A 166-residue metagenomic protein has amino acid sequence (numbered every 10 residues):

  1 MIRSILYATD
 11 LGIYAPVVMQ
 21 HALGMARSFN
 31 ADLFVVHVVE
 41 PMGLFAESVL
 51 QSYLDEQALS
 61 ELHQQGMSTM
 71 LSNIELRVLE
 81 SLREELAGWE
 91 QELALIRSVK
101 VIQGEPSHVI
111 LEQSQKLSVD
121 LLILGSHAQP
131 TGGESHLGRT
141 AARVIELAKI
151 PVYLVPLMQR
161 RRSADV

Functional and structural regions predicted by a protein language model:
M1, L76, E80-L122, Q159-V166: Structural beta-alpha unit
M1-Q64: Small/aliphatic-rich secondary-structure junction motif
V18, F45-S48, L111-E112, S135 (+1 more regions): Short, well-ordered secondary-structure micro-motifs
V36, S98-I102, Y153: General small-molecule cofactor/ligand-binding pocket signal
H37, S126-H127, P156-L157: Short secondary-structure boundary segments
L121-E146, R161-S163: Glycine-rich, Arg-bearing micro-motifs that act as flexible, cationic patches
I150-R161: Short, flexible loop segments at boundaries between secondary-structure elements
